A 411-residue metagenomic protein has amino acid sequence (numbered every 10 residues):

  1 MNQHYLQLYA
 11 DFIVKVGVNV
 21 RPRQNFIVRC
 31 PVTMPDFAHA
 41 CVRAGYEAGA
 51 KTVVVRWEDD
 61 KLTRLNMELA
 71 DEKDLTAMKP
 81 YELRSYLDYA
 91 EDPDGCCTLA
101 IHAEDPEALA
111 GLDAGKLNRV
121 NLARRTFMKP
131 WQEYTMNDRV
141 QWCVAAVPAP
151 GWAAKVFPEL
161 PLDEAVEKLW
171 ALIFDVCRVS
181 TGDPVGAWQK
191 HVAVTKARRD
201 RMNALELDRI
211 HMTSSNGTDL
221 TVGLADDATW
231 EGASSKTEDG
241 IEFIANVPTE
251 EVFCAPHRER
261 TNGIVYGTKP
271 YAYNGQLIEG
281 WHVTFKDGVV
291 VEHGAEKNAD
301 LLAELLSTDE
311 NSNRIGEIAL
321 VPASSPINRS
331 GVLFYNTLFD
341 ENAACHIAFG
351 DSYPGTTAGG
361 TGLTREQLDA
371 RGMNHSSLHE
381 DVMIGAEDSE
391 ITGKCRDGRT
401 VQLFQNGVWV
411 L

Functional and structural regions predicted by a protein language model:
M1-N262, R399, W409-L411: Active-site bordering "gate/hinge" segments that shape substrate access to catalytic or cofactor-binding pockets
D11, N203-L205, N274-Q276, N311 (+2 more regions): Short solvent-exposed loop/turn micro-motifs enriched in small/polar/acidic residues
A103-D105, P148, N216, D226 (+5 more regions): A broadly conserved detector of short glycine/acidic/proline-rich loop/turn motifs that flank catalytic sites and bind
G223, H293-G294, F404: Short linear motifs in exposed loops
F253-T308: Long, well-ordered mid-to-C-terminal structural blocks that present hydrophobic/aromatic surfaces
R260-N262, I278-G280, D287, N313-E317 (+3 more regions): Active-site lining segments that contact anionic ligands and/or coordinate catalytic metals
V290-T361: Dual-mode signal for accessory low-complexity, basic/Gly-rich regions
E366-L411: Extended hydrophobic packing segments that form well-structured cores
